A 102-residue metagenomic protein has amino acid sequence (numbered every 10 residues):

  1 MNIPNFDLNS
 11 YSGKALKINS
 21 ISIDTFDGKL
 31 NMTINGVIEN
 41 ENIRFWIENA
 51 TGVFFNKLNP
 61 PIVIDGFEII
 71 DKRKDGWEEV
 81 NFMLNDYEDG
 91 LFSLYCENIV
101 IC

Functional and structural regions predicted by a protein language model:
M1-C102: Surface-exposed, interaction-prone regions used to assemble/regulate multi-protein complexes
